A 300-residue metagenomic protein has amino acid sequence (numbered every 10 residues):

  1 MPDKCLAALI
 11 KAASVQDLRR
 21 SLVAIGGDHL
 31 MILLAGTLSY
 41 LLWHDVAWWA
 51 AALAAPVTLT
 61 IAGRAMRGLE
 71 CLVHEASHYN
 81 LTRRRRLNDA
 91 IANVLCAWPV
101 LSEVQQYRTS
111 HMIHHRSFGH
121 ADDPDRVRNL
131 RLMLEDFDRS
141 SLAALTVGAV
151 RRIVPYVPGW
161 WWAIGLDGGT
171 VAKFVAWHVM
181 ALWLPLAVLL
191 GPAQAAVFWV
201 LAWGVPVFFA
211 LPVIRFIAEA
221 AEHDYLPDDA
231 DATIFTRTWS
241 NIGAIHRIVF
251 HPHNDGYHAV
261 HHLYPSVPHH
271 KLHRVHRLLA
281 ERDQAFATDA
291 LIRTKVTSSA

Functional and structural regions predicted by a protein language model:
M1-A62, A97-L201, V205, S266-A300: Non-catalytic, topology-defining segments of multipass membrane proteins
D17-R19, V57, G63-A65, P212-I214 (+1 more regions): Short hydrophobic "helix-edge" motifs at membrane interfaces and signal-peptide entry regions
T60-V73, Q105, I153-Y156, W203-D231: Transmembrane alpha-helical segments that form the membrane-embedded catalytic/substrate-channel core of multi-pass
L69-H78, Y107-G119, A218-Y225, H251-V267: Histidine-centered catalytic micro-motifs
L72-I91, D122-R128: Aspartate-rich (DDxxD/NDxxD/DxxxD) Mg2+/diphosphate-binding motifs and their adjoining helix-loop segments
H74, D89-A90, D228-T238: Cytosolic juxtamembrane segments of membrane proteins
S77, L81-T82, A230, P268-H269: Active-site-flanking alpha-helical
A92-A97, T236-N254: Cytosolic juxtamembrane regulatory segments of multi-pass membrane proteins
